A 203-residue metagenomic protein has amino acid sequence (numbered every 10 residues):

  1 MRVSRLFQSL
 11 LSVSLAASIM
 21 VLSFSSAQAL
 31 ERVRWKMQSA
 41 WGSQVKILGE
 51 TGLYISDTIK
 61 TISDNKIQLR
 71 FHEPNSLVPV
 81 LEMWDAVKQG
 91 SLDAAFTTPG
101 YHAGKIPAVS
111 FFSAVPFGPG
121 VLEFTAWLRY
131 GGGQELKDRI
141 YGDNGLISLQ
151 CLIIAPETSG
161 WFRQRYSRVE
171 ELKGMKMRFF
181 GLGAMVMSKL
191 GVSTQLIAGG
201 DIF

Functional and structural regions predicted by a protein language model:
R2-S14: Bacterial N-terminal signal peptides that target proteins for export
S12-S23: Bacterial N-terminal signal peptides
S26-A40, K60-Q68, G142, R165-K176: Immediate post-signal peptide segment of exported/extracytoplasmic ligand-binding proteins
K36-L53, P74-V78: Extracytoplasmic "Venus flytrap"
V45-R70, E135, M185: Short, polar/charged alpha-helical segment
S56-K60, K88, D93, T98-G200: Contiguous mixed-secondary-structure segments that line small-molecule binding/active-site clefts of soluble domains
L69-E73, L196: A structural preference for short, hydrophobic beta-strand core positions in alpha/beta folds
V80-W84, I202-F203: Short, hydrophobic alpha-helical packing/hinge segments within bilobed ligand-binding/sensory domains
